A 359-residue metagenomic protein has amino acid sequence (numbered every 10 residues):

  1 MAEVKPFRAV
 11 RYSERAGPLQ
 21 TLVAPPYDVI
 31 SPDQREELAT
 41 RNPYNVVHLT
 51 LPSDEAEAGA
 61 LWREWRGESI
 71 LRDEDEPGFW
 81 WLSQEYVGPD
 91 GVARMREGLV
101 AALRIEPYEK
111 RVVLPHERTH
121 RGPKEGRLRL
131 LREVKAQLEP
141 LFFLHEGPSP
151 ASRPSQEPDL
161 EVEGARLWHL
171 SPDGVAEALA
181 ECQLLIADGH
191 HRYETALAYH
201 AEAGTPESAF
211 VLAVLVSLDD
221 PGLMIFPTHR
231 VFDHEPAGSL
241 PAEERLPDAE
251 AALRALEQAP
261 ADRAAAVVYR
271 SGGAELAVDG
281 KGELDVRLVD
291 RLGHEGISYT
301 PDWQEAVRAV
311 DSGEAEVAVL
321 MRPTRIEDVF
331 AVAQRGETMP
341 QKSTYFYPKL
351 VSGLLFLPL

Functional and structural regions predicted by a protein language model:
M1-L359: Surface-exposed, charge/polar-rich loops and edge strands
